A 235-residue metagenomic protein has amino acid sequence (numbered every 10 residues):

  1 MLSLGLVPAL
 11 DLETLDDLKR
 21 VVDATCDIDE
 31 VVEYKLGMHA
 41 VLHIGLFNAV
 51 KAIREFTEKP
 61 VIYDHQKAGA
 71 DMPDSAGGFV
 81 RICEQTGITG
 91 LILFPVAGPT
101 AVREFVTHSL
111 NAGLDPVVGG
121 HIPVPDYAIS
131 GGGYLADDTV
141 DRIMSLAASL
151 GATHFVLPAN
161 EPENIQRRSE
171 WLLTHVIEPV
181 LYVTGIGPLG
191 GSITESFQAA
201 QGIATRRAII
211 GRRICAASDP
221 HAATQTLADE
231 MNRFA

Functional and structural regions predicted by a protein language model:
M1-Y63, G69-P73, Q85-G87, L135 (+3 more regions): Conserved N-terminal beta1-alpha1 strand-loop-helix module at the mouth
L4-L10, V32-L36, V61-H65, L91-L93 (+4 more regions): Hydrophobic faces of well-ordered beta-strands that scaffold small-molecule active sites in alpha/beta enzyme cores
L12-T14, M38-L42, K67-G69, P95-A97 (+4 more regions): Active-site-proximal loop/turn and secondary-structure-junction residues that shape catalytic pockets, frequently
L18-D23, F47-K51, V80, V102-V106 (+6 more regions): Generic structural signal for well-ordered alpha-helices, preferentially at hydrophobic/aromatic core positions
A40-L42, K67, F79, R168-L172: Catalytic-core regions of core metabolic enzymes, especially those transforming organic acids/acyl-group intermediates
F47-H65, T107-H121, E170-I186: Alpha-helix-loop-beta-strand connector modules within alpha/beta enzyme cores
A70-E163, I177-L181: Conserved anion-binding
N160-I214: A C-terminal functional module that forms or caps the active site or interfaces directly with catalytic machinery
